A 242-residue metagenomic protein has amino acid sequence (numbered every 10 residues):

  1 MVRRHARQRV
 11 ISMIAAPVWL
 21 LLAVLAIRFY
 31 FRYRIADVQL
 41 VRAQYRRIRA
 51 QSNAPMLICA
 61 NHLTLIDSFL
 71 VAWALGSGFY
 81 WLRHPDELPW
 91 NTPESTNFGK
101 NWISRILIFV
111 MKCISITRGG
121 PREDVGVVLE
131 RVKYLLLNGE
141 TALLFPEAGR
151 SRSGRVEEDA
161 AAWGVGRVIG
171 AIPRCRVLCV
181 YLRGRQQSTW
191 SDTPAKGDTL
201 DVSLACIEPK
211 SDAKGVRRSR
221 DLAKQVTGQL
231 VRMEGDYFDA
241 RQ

Functional and structural regions predicted by a protein language model:
V2, W102-R105, T141, A148 (+1 more regions): A cross-family acyltransferase "interaction/gating" segment
R4-R34, K100-K112, P194-G197: Alpha-helical membrane-targeting segments
A23-H62: Helix-to-loop junction immediately C-terminal to a conserved catalytic motif
V38, P121-G126, E158-D159, S219: A conditional alpha-helix N-cap/helix-loop micro-motif detector
A50-G120: Catalytic core of membrane glycerolipid acyltransferases/transacylases, capturing the structured, soluble-facing
A54-A60, G139-P146, C175: Generic beta-sheet signal
L75-G76, P121-E130, W163: Short acidic (Asp/Glu) patches
I207, D221-Y237: A conserved mid-domain beta-alpha-beta active-site/ligand-binding segment of alpha/beta enzyme cores
